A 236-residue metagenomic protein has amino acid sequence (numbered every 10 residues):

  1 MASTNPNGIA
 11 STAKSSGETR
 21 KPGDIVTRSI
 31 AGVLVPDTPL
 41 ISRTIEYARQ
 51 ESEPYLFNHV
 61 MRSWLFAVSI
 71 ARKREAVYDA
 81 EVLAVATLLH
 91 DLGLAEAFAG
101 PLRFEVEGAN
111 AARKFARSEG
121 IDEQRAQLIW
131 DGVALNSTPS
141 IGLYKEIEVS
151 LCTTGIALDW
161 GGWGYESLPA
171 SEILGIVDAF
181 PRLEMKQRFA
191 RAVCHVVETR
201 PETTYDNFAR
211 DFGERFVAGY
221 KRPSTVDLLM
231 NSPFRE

Functional and structural regions predicted by a protein language model:
A2-A31, E51-A76, I121, T138-E236: Divalent metal-dependent phosphate-bond-processing catalytic cores, especially two-metal-ion Mg2+/Mn2+ enzymes that act
G23, T27-I45: Short alpha-helical hairpin
P36, I45, A76-V77, A111 (+2 more regions): Domain-wide signal for the mature, well-folded portions of proteins, strongly enriched in nucleus-encoded organellar
I41-I45, F57, M61-W64, E81-A86 (+1 more regions): Short amphipathic alpha-helical segments
N58, Y78-V82, R103, E107 (+2 more regions): Alpha-helix N-cap and coil->helix boundary residues
S63-L65, R103-S118: An active-site-proximal "capping" alpha-helix that borders the catalytic cofactor pocket
A80-F98, F104, G108, W130-P139: His-Asp-centered metal-binding catalytic motifs of divalent-metal-dependent phosphohydrolases/nucleases
R113, S118-G132, G142, E146: Internal catalytic or translocation cores that form aromatic/hydrophobic pockets or channels for amphipathic metabolites
